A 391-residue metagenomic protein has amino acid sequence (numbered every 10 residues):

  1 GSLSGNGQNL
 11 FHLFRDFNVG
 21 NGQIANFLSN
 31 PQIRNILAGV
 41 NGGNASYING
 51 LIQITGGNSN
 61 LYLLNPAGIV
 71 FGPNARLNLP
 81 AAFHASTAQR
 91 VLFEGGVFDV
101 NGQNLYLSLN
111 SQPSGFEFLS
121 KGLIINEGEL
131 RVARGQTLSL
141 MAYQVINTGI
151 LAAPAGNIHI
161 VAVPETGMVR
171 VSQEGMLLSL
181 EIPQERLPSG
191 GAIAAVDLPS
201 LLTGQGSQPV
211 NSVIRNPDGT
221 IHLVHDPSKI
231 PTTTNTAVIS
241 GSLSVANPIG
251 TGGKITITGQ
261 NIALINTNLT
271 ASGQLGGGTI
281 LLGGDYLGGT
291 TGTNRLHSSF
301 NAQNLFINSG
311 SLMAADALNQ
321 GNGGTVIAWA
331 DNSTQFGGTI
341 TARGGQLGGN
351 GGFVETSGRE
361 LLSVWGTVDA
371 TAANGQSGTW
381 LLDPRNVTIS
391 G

Functional and structural regions predicted by a protein language model:
G1-G391: Extracellular and secretory-pathway beta-repeat/beta-biased strand scaffolds
